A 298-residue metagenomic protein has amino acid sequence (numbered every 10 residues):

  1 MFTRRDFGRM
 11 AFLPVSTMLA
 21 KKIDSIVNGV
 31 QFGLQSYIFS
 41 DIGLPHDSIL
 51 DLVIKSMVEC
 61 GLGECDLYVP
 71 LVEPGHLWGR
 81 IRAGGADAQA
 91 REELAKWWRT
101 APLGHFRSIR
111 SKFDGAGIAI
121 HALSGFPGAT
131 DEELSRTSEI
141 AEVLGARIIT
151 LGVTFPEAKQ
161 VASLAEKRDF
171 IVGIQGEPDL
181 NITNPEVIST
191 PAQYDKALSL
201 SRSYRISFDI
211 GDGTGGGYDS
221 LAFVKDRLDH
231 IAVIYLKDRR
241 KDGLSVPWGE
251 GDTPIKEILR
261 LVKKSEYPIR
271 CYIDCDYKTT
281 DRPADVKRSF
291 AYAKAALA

Functional and structural regions predicted by a protein language model:
F2-G63, V187-A298: Histidine-acidic metal/acid-base catalytic patches
F12, S16, R99, H105-R107 (+3 more regions): Active-site acidic/histidine proton-transfer and metal-coordination neighborhood in alpha/beta enzyme cores
Q31, G63-E64, A119, R147 (+2 more regions): Residue-level detector of anion-binding/catalytic polar loops
Y37, P70, G128, T154 (+3 more regions): Flexible loop residues that form catalytic and substrate-binding hotspots at small-molecule/glycan-binding clefts
D41-I42, W97-W98, G125-F126, I149-T150 (+2 more regions): A generic structural signal for short
C65-V72, I120-L123, T150-L151, C271-I273: Short beta-strand segments at enzyme active-site cores
D66-R107: Glycine-rich, proline-tolerant flexible connector loops at the mouths of alpha/beta enzymes
G75-H76, L180-N184, D242-V246: A short acidic, helix-capping loop that chelates divalent metal ions and anchors anionic groups
